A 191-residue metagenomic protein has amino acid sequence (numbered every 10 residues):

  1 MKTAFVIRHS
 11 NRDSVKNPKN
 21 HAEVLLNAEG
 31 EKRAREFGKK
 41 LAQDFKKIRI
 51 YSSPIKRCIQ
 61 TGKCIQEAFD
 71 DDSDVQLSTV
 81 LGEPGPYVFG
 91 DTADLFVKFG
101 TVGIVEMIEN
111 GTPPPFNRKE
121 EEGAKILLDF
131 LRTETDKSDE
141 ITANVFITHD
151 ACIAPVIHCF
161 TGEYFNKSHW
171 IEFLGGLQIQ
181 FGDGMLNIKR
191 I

Functional and structural regions predicted by a protein language model:
M1-S78, P113-N117, Y164-D183, N187-I191: Active-site-proximal alpha-helix that buttresses catalytic centers in soluble enzyme cores
M1-V6, N27-E31, D94-K98, E120-K125 (+1 more regions): Short, functional N-terminal and low-complexity linear motifs
T3, T61, T79, T92 (+6 more regions): Residue-identity detector for threonine
S10-D13, G103-E109, D139-A143, H149-A151: A broad, low-specificity signal for short, low-complexity segments enriched in glycine/proline and polar/charged
S14, V24-L25, C64-D129: Phosphate-handling substructures
K32-Q43, K47, E106, E122-D129 (+1 more regions): Polar/charged alpha-helical tracts
K125-I188: Active-site-adjacent alpha-helix immediately C-terminal to a catalytic or transition-state-stabilizing loop
